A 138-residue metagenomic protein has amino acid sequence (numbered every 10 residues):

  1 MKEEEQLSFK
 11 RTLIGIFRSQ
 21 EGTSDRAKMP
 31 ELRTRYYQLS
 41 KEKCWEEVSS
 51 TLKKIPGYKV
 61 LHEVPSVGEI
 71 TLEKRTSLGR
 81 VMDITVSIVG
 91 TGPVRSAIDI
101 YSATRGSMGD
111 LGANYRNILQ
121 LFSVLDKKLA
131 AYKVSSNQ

Functional and structural regions predicted by a protein language model:
M1-Q138: Ser/Thr-rich, low-complexity intrinsically disordered terminal regions
